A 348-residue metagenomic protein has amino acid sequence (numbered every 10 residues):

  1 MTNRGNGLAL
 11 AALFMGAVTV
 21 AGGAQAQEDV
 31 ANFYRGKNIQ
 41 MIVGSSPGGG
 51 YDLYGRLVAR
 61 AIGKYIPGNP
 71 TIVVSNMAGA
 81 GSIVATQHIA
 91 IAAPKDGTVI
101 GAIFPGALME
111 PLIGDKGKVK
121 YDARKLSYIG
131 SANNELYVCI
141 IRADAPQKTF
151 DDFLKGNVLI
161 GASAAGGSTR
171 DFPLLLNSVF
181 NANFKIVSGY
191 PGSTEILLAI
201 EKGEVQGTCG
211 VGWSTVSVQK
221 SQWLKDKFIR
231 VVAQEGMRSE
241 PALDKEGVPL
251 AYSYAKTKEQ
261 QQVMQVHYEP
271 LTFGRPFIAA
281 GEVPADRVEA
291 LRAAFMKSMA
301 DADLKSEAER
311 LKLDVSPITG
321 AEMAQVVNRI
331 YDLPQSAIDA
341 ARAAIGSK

Functional and structural regions predicted by a protein language model:
M1-A11: Bacterial N-terminal signal peptides that target proteins for export
A9-V20: Bacterial N-terminal signal peptides
A31-F33, G48-G68, R170-S178: Short, polar/charged alpha-helical segment
R35-K37, K225-K227, V231-V232, Y254-K256 (+1 more regions): An extracytoplasmic/periplasmic, membrane-proximal ligand-sensing/linker region
I39, K64-G68, H88-V99, A107-G203 (+2 more regions): Hinge/capping helix and adjacent helix->loop/strand transition within the periplasmic-binding protein
Q40-G55, A78-G81, G161-S168: Extracytoplasmic "Venus flytrap"
P105-G117, R170, L174-V179, K202 (+1 more regions): A ligand-binding cleft/hinge motif common to bilobed small-molecule-binding domains
R124-A132, N183-G189, Q219-P270, T319 (+1 more regions): Short beta-strand->loop
